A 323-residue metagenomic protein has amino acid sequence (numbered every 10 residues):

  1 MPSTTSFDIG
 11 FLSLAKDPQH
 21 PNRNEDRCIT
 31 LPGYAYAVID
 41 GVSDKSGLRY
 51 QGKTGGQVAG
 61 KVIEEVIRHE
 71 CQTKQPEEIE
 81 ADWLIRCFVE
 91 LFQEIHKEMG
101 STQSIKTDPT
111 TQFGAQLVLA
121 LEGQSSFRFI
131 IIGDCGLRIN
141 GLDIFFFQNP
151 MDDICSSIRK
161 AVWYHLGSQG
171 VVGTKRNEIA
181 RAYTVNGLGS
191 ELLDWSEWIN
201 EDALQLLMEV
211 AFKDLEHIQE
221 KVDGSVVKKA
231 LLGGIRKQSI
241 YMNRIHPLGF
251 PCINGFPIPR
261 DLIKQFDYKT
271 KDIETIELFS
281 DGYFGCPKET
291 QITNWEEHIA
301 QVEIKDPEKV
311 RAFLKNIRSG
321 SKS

Functional and structural regions predicted by a protein language model:
M1-S323: PP2C/PPM-type serine/threonine phosphatase catalytic domain
